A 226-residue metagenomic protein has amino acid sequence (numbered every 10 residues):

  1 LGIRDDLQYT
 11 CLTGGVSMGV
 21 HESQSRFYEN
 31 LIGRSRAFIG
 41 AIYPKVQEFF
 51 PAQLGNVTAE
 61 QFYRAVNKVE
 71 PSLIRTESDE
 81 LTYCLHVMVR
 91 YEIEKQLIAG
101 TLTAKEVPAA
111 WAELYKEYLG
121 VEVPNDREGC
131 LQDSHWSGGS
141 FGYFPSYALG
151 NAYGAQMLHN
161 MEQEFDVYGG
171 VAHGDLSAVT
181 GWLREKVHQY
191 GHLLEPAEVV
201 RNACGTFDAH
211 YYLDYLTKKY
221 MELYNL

Functional and structural regions predicted by a protein language model:
L1-G2, I32, R36, Y220 (+1 more regions): Structural signal for hydrophobic packing residues in well-ordered secondary-structure cores of soluble enzyme domains
L1-L7, Y28: Catalytic Zn2+-binding segment of zinc metalloproteases
D5-Y9, R36-Y43, A104, M161 (+2 more regions): Secondary-structure transition/capping residues
D6, T13, I74, G129-C130: Hydrophobic alpha-helical segments with strong N-terminal bias
D6-L7, G14-G15, R34-S35, A155 (+1 more regions): Flexible loop/turn segments at secondary-structure boundaries
Q8, T13, H21, S137 (+1 more regions): Generic, ordered loop/turn and secondary-structure boundary motif
C11-L102: A conserved active-site cap/scaffold subdomain adjacent to cofactor or substrate pockets
V87, Y91-L226: C-terminal, non-catalytic "cap/extension" segments appended to globular domains
